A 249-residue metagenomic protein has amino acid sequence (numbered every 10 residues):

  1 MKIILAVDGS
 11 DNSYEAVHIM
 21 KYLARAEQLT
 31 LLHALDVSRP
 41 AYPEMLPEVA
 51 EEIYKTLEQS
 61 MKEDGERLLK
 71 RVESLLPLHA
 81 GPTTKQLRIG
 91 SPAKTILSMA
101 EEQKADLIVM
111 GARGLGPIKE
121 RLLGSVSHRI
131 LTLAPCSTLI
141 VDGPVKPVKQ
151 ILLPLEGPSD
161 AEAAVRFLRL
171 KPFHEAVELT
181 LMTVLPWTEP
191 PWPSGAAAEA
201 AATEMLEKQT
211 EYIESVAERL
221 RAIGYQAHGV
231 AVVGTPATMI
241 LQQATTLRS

Functional and structural regions predicted by a protein language model:
M1-E52, Q150-E199, R219-R221, Y225-V230: Small/aliphatic-rich secondary-structure junction motif
N12, Y22, A93-K146, L241-S249: Gly/Ser-rich helix-loop-strand patches that form or flank binding pockets for ribonucleotide-derived cofactors
E15, S91, S125, A163 (+1 more regions): Short, conserved clusters of charged catalytic residues that mark active-site and nucleotide-handling motifs
M20, V72, I96, I130 (+3 more regions): Aromatic/hydrophobic pocket-lining residues that form π-stacking "cages" and hydrophobic walls in ligand
R39, K55, Q59, E63 (+3 more regions): Structural beta-alpha unit
E51-R67, E199-E211: A short acidic, glycine-rich active-site loop that binds or catalyzes chemistry on phosphate/adenosine moieties
L68-L69, V165: Fold-core signature of tandem repeat domains
